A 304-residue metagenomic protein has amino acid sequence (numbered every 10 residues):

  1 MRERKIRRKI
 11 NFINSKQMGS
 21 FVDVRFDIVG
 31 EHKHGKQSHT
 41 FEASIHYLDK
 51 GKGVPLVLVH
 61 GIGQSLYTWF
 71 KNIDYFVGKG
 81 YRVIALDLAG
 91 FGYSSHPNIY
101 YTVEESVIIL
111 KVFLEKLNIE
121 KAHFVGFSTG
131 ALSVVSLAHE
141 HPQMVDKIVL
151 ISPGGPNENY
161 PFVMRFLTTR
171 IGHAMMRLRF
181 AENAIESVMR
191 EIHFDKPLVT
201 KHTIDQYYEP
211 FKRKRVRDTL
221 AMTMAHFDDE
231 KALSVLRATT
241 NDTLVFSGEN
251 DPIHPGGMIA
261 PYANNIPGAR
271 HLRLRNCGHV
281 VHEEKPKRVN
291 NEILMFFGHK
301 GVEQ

Functional and structural regions predicted by a protein language model:
M1-V54, G78-Y81, E120, F297-Q304: Alpha/beta-hydrolase fold catalytic core
K36-T40, L48, G78, A85-V125 (+1 more regions): Active-site loop/oxyanion-hole signature of alpha/beta-hydrolase fold enzymes
I45, M164, R179-R237: Conserved alpha/beta-hydrolase catalytic His-Asp/Glu region
H46-Y93: Conserved HGGG/HGGXW glycine-rich cap/lid loop of the alpha/beta-hydrolase fold
H139, I148-M175: Flexible "cap/lid" loop of the alpha/beta hydrolase fold
T239, V245-S247: Short beta-strand/loop motif that positions the catalytic acidic residue of the alpha/beta-hydrolase fold
E249-H254: Acidic catalytic loop of the alpha/beta-hydrolase fold
A269-Q304: Catalytic active-site module of serine/aspartate enzymes centered on a nucleophile-bearing elbow/loop
